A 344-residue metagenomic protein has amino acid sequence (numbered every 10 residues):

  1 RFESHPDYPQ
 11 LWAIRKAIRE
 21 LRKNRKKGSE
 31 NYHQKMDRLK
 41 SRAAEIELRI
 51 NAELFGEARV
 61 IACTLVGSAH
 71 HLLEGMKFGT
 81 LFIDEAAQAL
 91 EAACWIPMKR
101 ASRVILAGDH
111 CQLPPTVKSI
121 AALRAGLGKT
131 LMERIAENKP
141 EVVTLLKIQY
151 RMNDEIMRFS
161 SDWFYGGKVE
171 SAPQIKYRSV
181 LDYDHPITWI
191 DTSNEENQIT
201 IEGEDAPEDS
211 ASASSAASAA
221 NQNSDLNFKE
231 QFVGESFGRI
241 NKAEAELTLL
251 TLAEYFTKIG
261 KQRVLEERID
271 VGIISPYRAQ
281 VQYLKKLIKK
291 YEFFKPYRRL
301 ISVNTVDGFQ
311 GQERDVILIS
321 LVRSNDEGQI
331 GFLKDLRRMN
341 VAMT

Functional and structural regions predicted by a protein language model:
R1-T80: Conserved helicase NTPase catalytic core signature
F2, A52, V66-D209, N221-T344: Conserved helicase motor core of SF1/SF2 NTP-dependent helicases
I14, L21, P207-A220: Low-complexity, intrinsically disordered tandem-repeat tracts enriched in small/polar residues
R42-A44, S215, G331-F332: Short, solvent-exposed secondary-structure boundary motifs
